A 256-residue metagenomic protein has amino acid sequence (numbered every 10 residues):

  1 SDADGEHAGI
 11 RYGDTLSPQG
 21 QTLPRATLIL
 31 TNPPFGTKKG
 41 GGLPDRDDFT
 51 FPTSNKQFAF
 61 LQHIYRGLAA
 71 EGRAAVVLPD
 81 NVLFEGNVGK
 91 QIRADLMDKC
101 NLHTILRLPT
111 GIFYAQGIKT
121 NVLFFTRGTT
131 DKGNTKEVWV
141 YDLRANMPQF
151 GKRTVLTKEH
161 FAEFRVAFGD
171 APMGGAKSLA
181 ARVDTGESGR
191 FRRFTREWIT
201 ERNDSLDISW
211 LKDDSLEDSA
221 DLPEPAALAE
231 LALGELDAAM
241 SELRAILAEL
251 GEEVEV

Functional and structural regions predicted by a protein language model:
S1-E6: Short, conserved SAM-binding/catalytic segment of Class I S-adenosyl-L-methionine-dependent methyltransferases
A8-I10: Generic structural signal for residues in well-ordered beta-strands
Y12-V256: A conserved structural/catalytic subdomain of Rossmann-like adenosyl-cofactor enzymes
